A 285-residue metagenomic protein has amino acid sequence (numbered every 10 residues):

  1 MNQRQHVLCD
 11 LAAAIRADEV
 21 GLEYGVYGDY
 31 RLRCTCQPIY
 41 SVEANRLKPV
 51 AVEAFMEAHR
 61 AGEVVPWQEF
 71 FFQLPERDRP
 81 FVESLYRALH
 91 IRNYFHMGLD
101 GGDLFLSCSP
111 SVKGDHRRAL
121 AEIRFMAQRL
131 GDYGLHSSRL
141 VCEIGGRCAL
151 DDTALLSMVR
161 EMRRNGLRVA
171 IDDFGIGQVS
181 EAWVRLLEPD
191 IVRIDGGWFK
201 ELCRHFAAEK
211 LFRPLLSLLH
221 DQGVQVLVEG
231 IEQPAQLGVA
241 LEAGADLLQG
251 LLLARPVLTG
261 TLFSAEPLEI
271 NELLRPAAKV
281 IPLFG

Functional and structural regions predicted by a protein language model:
M1-R31, T35, A182, L187-E209 (+1 more regions): EAL-family c-di-GMP phosphodiesterase catalytic domain
R31-R33, A51, D103-F105, S137-E143 (+4 more regions): Structural preference for beta-strand elements that scaffold enzyme active sites
R33-E69: A short, well-structured catalytic beta-strand-centered motif of the EAL phosphodiesterase domain for c-di-GMP
Q37-I39, S109-S111, G145-R147, L167 (+4 more regions): Active-site beta-loop-alpha junctions enriched in small/polar residues
N45-L47, H90, L106, C142 (+4 more regions): Conserved, mostly hydrophobic/aromatic
E83-D152: Catalytic core of bacterial c-di-GMP phosphodiesterases, primarily the EAL and HD-GYP domains, capturing alpha-helical
A119-M126, L156-S157, F206-R213: Charged helix-capping and loop-helix junction motifs
M158-D172, L219-V228: Short beta-strand/loop segments at the ligand-binding rim of alpha/beta enzyme cores
